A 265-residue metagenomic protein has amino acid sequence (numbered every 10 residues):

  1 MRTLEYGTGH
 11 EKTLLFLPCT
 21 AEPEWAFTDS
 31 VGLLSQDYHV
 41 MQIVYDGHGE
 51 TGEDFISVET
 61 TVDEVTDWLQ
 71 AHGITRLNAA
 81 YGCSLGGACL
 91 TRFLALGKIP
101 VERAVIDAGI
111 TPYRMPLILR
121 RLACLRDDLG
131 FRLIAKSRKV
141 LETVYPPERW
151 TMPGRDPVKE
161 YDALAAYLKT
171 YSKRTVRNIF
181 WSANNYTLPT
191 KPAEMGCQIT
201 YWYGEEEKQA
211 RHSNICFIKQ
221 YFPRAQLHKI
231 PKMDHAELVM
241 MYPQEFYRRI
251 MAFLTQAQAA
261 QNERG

Functional and structural regions predicted by a protein language model:
L4-E50: Conserved HGGG/HGGXW glycine-rich cap/lid loop of the alpha/beta-hydrolase fold
M41-Y81: Active-site loop/oxyanion-hole signature of alpha/beta-hydrolase fold enzymes
G82-L90: Gly/Ala-rich beta-loop-alpha elbow adjacent to hydrolase catalytic centers
A95, V101-L133: Flexible "cap/lid" loop of the alpha/beta hydrolase fold
M115-L117, K136-A193: Conserved alpha/beta-hydrolase catalytic His-Asp/Glu region
M195, Y201-Y203: Short beta-strand/loop motif that positions the catalytic acidic residue of the alpha/beta-hydrolase fold
E205-A210: Acidic catalytic loop of the alpha/beta-hydrolase fold
M233-E245: Catalytic histidine-centered segment of alpha/beta-hydrolase-like enzymes
